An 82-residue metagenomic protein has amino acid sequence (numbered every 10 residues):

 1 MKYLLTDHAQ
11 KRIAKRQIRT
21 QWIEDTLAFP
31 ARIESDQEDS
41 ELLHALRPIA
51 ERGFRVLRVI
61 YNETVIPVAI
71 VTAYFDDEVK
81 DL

Functional and structural regions predicted by a protein language model:
M1-L82: Ribonuclease/tRNase effector modules and their secretory precursors
